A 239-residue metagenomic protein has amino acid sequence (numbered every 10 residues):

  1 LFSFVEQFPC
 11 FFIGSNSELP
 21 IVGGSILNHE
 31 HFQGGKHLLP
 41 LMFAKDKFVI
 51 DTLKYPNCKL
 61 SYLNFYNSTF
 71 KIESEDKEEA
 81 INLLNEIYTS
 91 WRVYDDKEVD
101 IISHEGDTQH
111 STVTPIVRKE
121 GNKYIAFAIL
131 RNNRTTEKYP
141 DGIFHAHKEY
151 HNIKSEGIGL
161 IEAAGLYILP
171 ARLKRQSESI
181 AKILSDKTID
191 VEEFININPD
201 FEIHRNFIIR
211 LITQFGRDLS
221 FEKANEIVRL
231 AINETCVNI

Functional and structural regions predicted by a protein language model:
L1: Active-site-proximal segments of catalytic enzyme domains that coordinate small-molecule cofactors or metal ions
V5-S25, G34-D95: Catalytic or ion-translocation cores adjacent to nucleophile or general acid/base/metal-coordination motifs in diverse
F8, S90-I101, D218, T235-I239: Short secondary-structure junctions and interdomain/linker hinges
C10, L27, P40, G121-K123 (+1 more regions): Coil-to-beta-strand transition motifs
P20-N28, E105-H110: Beta-rich nucleic-acid/ligand-interaction surfaces
G34, N64-L166, L173: Active-site capping/gating regions of soluble enzymes
N122-I239: Sequence termini and other peripheral, non-core segments
